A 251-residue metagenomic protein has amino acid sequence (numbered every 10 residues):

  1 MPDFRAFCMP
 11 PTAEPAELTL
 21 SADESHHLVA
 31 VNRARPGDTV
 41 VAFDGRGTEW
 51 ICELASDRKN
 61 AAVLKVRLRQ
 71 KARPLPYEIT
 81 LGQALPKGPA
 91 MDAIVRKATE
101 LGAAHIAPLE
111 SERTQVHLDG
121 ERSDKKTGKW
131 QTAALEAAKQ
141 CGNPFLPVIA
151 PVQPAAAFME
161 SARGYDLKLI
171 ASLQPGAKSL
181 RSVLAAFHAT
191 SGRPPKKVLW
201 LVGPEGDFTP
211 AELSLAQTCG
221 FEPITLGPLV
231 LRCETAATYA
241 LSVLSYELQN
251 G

Functional and structural regions predicted by a protein language model:
M1-A72, E121: N-terminal positively charged helical leader segments and presequences
L18-L20, P76-T80, K196-V198, T218-L226: Glycine/charged-rich beta-loop-alpha catalytic/anionic-binding loops adjacent to active sites
L28, M91-I94, E212: Hydrophobic side chains in well-ordered alpha-helices
L64, L146-A150, P223: Generic structural signal for residues in well-ordered beta-strands
A72-I170: RNA substrate-binding interface of SAM-dependent RNA methyltransferases
Y165-L213, F221-T225: Active-site/ligand-binding-proximal alpha/beta "capping" segment
P210-G251: Structured adenosyl-cofactor binding patch, chiefly the S-adenosyl-L-methionine
